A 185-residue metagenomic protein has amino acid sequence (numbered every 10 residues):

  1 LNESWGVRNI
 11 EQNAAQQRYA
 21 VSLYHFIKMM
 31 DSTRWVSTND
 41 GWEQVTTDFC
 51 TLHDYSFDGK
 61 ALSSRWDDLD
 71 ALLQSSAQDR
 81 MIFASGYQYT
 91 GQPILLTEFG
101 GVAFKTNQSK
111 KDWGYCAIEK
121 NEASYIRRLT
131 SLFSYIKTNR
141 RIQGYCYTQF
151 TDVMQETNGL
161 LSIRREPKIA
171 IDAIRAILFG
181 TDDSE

Functional and structural regions predicted by a protein language model:
L1-C50, G91, K168: Active-site neighborhood of glycoside hydrolase catalytic domains
L1-S4, N39-G41, H53-Y55, T97-G100 (+1 more regions): Active-site-proximal beta-strand/loop segments in catalytic clefts of secreted hydrolases
R18, H25, T46, D58-G59 (+1 more regions): Substrate-binding clefts and catalytic carboxylate motifs of secreted carbohydrate-active enzymes
